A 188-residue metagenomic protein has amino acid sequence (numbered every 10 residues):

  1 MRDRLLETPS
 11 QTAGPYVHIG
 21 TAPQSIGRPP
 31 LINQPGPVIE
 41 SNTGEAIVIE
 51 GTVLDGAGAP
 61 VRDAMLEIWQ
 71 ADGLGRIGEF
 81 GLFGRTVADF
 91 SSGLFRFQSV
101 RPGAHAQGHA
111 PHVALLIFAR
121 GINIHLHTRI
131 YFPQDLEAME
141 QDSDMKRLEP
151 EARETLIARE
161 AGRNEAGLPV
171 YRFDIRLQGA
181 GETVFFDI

Functional and structural regions predicted by a protein language model:
M1-I188: Beta-strand-dominated extracellular/periplasmic modules and repeats in secreted or surface-exposed proteins
